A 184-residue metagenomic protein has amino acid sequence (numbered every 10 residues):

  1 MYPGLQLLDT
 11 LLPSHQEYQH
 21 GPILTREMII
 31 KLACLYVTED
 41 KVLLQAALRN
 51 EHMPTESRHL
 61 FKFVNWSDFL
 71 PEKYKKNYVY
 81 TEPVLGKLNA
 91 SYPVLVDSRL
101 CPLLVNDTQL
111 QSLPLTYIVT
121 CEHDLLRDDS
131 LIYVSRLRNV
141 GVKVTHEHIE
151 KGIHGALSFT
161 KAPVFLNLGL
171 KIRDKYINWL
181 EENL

Functional and structural regions predicted by a protein language model:
M1-L184: Alpha/beta-hydrolase superfamily serine-hydrolase fold, recognizing
